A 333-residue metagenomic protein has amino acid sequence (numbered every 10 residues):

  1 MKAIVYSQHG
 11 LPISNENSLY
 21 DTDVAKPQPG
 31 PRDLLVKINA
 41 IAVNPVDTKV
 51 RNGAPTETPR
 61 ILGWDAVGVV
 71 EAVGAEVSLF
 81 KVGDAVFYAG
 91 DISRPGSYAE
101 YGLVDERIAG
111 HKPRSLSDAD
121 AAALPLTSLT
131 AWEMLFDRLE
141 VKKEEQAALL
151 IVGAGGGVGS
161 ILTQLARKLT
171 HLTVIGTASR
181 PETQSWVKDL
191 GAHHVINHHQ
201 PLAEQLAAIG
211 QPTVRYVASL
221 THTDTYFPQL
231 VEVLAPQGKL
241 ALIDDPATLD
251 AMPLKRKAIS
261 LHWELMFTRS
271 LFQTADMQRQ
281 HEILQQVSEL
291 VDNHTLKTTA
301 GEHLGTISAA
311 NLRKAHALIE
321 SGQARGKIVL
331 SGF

Functional and structural regions predicted by a protein language model:
A25-A42, V50-P95, I108: Glycine-rich beta-strand-centered segment in the early N-terminal region that forms part of a ligand/cofactor-binding
F87, R215-A218: N-terminal Rossmann-like NAD(P) cofactor-binding module of classical short-chain dehydrogenase/reductase
A89-G153: NAD(P)H dinucleotide-binding glycine-rich loop of Rossmann-like/cofactor-binding domains, especially the beta1-alpha1
S97-Y98, S179-W186, T248-A251: Short, glycine/polar-rich helix-capping loops at beta-to-alpha or helix-loop-helix junctions that flank or form
L124-Q200: Mid-domain Rossmann-like dinucleotide-binding core that forms the NAD(H)/NADP(H) cofactor-binding site
P201-P212: Short amphipathic alpha-helix with an adjacent loop that forms part of the alpha/beta core around
T225-L296, G332-F333: Glycine-rich phosphate-binding loop and adjacent beta-alpha segment of Rossmann(oid) nucleotide-cofactor-binding
E289-E302, R313-F333: C-terminal capping/lid region of NAD(P)-dependent oxidoreductase domains
